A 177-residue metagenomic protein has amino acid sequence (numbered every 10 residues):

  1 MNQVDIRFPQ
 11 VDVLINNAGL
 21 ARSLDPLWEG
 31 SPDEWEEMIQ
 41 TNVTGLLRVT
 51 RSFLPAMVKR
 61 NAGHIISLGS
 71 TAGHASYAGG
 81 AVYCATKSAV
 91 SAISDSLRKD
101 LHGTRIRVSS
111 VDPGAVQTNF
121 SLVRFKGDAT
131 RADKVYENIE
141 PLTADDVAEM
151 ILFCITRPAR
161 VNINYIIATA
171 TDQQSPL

Functional and structural regions predicted by a protein language model:
M1-P9: Conserved amphipathic alpha-helix within the SDR
D25-L27, E34-E36: Substrate-binding pocket helix/loop in short-chain dehydrogenase/reductase
W28, Y77-A81: Active-site loop immediately N-terminal to the catalytic Tyr-X3-Lys motif of short-chain dehydrogenase/reductase
T50, T86: Active-site helix of classical SDR
P55, K99-H102: Alpha-helical segment proximal to the catalytic Tyr-Lys
S70: Residue(s) in the substrate-gating loop at a strand-loop-helix junction that position the organic substrate next
S110-G114, T130-Q174: C-terminal helical subdomain
